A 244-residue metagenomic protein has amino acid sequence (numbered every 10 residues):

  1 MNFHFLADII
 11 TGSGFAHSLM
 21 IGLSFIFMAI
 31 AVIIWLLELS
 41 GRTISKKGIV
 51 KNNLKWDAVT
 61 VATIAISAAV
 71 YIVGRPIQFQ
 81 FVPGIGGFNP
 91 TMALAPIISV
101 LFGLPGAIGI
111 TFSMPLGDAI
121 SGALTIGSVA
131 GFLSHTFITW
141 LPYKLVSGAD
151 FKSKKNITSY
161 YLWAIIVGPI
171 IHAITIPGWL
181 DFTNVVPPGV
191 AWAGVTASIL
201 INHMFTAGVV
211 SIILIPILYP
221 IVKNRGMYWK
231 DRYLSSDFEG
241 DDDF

Functional and structural regions predicted by a protein language model:
N2-A29, P76-T91, G122-L133, W140-F244: Membrane-embedded alpha-helical hairpins and interfacial helices in multi-pass inner-membrane proteins
I9, S13, H17-F102: Hydrophobic transmembrane alpha-helices
S45-N53, F137-I138, P142-V146: Histidine- and aromatic-rich ligand-binding microenvironments
I64, A68, I72, T111 (+2 more regions): Small-residue faces within membrane-embedded alpha-helices
Y71, R75, G109-D118: Small-polar-interrupted transmembrane alpha-helices in polytopic inner-membrane proteins
G84, A95-I97, I110-M114, I212-I213: Re-entrant/interfacial helical elements at transmembrane boundaries that shape and gate the permeation pathway
L101, I108, H135-P142: C-terminal halves and exits of single transmembrane alpha-helices
F102-A107, G122-I126: Transmembrane helix interruption/hinge and helix-loop junction motifs
